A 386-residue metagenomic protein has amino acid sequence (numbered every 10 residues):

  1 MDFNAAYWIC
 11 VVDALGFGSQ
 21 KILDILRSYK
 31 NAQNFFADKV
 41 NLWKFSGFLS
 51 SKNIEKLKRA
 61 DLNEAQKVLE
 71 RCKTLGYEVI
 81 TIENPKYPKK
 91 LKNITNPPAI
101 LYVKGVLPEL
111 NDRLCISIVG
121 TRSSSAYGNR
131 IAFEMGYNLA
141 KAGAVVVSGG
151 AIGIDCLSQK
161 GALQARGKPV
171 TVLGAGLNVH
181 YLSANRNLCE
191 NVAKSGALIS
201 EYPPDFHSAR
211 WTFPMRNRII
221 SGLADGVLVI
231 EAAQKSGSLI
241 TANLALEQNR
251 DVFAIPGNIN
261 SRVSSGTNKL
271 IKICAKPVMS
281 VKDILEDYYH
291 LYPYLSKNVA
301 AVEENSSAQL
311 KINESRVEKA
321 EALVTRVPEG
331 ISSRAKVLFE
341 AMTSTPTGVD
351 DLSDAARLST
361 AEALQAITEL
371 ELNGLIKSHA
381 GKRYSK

Functional and structural regions predicted by a protein language model:
M1-F3, I82-K386: Glycine-biased, small-residue-rich flexible motifs in mid-sequence functional cores and linkers
M1-R130, E134-K141: Short, positively charged patches
